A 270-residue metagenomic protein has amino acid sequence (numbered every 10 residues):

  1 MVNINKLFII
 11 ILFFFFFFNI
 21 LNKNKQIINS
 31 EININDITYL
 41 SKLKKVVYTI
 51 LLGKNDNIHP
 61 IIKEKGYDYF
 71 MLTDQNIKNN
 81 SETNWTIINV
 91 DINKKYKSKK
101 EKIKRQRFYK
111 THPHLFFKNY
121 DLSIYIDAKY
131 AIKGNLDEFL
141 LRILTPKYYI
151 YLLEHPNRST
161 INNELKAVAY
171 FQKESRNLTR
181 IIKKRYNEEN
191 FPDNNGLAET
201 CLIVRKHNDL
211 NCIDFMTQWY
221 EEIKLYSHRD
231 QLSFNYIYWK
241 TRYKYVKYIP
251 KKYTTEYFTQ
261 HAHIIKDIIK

Functional and structural regions predicted by a protein language model:
M1-I10: N-terminal Sec-pathway targeting helices
I9-Q106, F116-Y120, L225-H228, K240-Y243 (+1 more regions): N-terminal anchoring/stem segment of glycosyltransferases
K44, G66, Y125, E199-L202: Extracellular structured ligand-interaction cores
V47, Y69, H114, K129 (+3 more regions): A residue-level signal for conserved active-site and pocket-lining positions in enzyme catalytic cores
Y48-L52, L72-D74, I126-A128, G134 (+3 more regions): Short His-Asn-centered micro-motif
E101-H112, E138, Y170-E188: Short acidic (Asp/Glu) patches
T111-V168: GT-A fold catalytic core of metal-dependent nucleotide-sugar glycosyltransferases, centered on the diacidic
Q172-K270: Catalytic core and acceptor-binding pocket of nucleotide-sugar-dependent glycosyltransferases
